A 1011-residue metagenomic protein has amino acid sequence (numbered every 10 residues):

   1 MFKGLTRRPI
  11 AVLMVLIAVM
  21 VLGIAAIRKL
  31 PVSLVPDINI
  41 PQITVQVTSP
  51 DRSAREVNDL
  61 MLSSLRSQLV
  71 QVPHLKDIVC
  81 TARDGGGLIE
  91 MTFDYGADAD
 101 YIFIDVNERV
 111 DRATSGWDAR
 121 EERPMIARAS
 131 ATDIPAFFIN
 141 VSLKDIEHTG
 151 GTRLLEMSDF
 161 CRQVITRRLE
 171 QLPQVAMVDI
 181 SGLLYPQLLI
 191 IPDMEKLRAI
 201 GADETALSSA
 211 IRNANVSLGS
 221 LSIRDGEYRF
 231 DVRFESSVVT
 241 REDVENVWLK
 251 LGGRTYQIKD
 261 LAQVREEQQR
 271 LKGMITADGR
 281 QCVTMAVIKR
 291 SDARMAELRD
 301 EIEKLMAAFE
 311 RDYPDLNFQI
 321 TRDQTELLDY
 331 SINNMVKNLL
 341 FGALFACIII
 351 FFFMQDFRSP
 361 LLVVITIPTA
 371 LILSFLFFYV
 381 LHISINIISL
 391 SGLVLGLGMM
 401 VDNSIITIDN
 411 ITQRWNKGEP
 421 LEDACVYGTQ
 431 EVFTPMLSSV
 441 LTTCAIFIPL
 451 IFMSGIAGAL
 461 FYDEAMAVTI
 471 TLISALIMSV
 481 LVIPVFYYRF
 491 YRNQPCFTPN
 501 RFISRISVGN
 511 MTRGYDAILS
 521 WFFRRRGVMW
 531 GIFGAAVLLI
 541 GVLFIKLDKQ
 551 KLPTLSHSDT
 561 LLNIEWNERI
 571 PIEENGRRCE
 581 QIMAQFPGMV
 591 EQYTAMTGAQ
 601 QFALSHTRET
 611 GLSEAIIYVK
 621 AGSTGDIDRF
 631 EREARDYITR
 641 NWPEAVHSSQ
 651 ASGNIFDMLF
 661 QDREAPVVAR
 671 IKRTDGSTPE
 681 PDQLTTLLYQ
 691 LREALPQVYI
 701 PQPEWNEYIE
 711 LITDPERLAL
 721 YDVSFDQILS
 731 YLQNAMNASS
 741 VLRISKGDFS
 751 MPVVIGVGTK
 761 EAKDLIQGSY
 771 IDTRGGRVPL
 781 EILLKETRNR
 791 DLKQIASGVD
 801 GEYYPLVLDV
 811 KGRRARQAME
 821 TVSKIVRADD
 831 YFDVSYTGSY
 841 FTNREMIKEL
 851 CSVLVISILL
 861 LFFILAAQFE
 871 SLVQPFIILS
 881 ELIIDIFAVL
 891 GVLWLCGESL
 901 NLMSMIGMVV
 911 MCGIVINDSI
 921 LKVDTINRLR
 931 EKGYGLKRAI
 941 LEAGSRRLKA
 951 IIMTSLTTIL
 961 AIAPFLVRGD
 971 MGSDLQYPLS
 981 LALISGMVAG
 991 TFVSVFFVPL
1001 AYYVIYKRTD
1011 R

Functional and structural regions predicted by a protein language model:
M1-V32, V432, N500-P553, A669 (+1 more regions): Signature of alpha-helical transmembrane segments and their immediate interfacial
F2-P9, S291, A296, D329-N386 (+6 more regions): Interfacial segments of transmembrane alpha-helices in multi-pass membrane proteins
I10, I17-S53, D111-R120, Y379 (+4 more regions): Transmembrane helices with small-residue packing motifs
E56-D133, E195-V216, S237, E574-R663 (+2 more regions): Solvent-exposed, membrane-proximal periplasmic/extracellular interface segments of envelope transport and secretion
V79-D84, S158-V283, V287-I288, D675 (+1 more regions): Beta-strand-rich non-transmembrane domains
D179-L183, I191, D260-Q263, M274-I348 (+3 more regions): Juxtamembrane "pre-transmembrane" interface segments
D312, L328, I332-V336, F353-Q355 (+6 more regions): Cytosolic juxtamembrane regions of multi-pass inner-membrane proteins
Q324, N641-T1009: C-terminal transmembrane helical bundles of large multi-pass transporters and their helix-start/helix-kink determinants
